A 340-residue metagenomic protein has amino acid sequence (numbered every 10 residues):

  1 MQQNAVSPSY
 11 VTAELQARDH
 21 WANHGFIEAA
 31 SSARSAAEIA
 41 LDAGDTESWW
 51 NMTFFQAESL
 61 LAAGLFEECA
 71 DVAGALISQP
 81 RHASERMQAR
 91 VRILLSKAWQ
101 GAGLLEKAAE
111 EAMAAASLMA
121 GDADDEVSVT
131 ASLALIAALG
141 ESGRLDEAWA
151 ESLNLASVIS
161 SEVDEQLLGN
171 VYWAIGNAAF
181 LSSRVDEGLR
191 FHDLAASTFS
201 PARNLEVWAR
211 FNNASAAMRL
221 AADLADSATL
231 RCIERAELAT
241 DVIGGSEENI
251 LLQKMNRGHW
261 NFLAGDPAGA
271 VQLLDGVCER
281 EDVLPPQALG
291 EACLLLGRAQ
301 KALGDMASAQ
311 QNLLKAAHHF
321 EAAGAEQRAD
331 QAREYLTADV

Functional and structural regions predicted by a protein language model:
M1-S132, A325-V340: Flexible inter-repeat linkers and adjacent short helices within tandem amphipathic alpha-helical repeat scaffolds
A5-V6, H24-G25, G44-D45, H82-S84 (+9 more regions): Short coil/turn linker motifs that delimit alpha-helical repeat modules in TPR/alpha-solenoid proteins
P8, S48, E85-Q88, L94 (+9 more regions): Structural signature of alpha-solenoid helical repeat junctions
V11-N23, N51-G64, M87-L104, V127-G143 (+5 more regions): Tandem amphipathic alpha-helical repeat scaffolds
A29, C69, A108, A148 (+4 more regions): Single-residue signature of alpha-solenoid repeat helices
R34-I39, G74-R81, M113-A123, L153-V163 (+4 more regions): Amphipathic alpha-helical segments of tetratricopeptide repeats
W149-W208: Loop-centered beta-sheet repeat module
E206, S215-H319, A323-G324, L336-D339: Helix-coil-helix junctions within alpha-helical repeat/solenoid scaffolds
